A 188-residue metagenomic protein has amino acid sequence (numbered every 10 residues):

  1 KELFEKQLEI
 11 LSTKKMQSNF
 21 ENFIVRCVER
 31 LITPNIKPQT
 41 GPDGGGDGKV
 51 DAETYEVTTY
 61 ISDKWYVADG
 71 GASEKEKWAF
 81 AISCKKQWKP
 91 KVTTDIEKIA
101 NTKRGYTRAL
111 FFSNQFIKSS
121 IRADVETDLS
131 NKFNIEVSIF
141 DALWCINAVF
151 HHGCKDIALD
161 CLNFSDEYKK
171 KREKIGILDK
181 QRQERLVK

Functional and structural regions predicted by a protein language model:
K1-K188: Mixed-charge (Asp/Glu-Lys/Arg
